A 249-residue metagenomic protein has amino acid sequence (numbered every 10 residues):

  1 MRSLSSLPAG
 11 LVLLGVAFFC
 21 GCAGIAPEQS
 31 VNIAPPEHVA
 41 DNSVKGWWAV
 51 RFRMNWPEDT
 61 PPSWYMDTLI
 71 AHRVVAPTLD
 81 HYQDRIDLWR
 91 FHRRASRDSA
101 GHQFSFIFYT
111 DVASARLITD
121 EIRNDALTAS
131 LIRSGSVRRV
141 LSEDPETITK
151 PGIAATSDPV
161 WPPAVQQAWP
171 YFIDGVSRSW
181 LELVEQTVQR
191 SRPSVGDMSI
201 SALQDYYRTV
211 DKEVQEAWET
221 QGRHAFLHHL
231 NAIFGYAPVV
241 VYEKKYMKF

Functional and structural regions predicted by a protein language model:
M1-L11: Bacterial N-terminal signal peptides that target proteins for export
R2-S3, G15-F249: An acidic, charge-biased composition feature
